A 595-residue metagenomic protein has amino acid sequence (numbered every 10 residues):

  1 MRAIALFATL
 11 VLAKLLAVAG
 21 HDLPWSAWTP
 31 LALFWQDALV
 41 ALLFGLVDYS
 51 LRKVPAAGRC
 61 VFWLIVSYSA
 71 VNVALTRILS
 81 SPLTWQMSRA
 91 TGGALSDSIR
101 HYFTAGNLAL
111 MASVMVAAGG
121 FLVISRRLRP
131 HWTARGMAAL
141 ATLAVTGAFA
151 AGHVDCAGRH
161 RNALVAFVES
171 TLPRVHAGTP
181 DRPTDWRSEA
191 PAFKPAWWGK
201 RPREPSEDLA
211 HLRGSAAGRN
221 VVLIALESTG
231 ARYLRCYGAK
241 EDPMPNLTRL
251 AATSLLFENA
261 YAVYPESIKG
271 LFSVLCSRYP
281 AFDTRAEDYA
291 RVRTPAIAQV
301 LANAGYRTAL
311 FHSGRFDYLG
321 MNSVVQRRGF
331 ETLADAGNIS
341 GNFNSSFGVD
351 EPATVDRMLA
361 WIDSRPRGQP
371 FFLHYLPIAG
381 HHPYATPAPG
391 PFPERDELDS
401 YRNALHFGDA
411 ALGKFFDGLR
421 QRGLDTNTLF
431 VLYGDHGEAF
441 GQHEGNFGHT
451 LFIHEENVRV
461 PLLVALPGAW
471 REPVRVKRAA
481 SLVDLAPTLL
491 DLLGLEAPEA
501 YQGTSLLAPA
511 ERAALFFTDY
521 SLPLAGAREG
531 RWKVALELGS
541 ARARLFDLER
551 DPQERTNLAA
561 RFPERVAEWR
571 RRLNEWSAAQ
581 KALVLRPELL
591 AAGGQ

Functional and structural regions predicted by a protein language model:
M1-V175: Transmembrane and membrane-interface helices of multi-pass, inner-membrane envelope-modifying transferases
W25-A32, R285-D288, S345-S346, L398-R402 (+4 more regions): Active-site rim elements
G92-D97, H153-T179, L506, R528-Q595: C-terminal accessory region downstream of the catalytic core in glycan-modifying enzymes
A141-L223, S228-D396, G418, L506: Active-site-proximal alpha/beta segments of enzymes that process anionic O-linked groups
P245, P295, P352, D356 (+3 more regions): A structural signal for well-ordered alpha-helical segments within the folded catalytic domains of diverse enzymes
A298-R307, L466-A508, R550: Non-catalytic, well-ordered alpha-helical segments in soluble enzyme domains
E397, L424-W470: Histidine-centered active-site microenvironments of extracellular/periplasmic hydrolases and transferases
A439, L490-L548: C-terminal cap/loop subdomain of S1 sulfatases and analogous C-terminal strand-loop tails that border
